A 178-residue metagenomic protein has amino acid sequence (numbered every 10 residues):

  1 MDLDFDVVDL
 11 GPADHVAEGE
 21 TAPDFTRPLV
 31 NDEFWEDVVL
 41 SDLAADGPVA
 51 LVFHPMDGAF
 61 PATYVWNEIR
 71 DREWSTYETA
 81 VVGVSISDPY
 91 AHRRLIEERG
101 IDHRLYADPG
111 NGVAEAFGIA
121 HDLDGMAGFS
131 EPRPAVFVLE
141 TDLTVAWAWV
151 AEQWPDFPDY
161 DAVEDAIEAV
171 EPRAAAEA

Functional and structural regions predicted by a protein language model:
M1-A178: Chalcogenol-based redox active-site neighborhoods
